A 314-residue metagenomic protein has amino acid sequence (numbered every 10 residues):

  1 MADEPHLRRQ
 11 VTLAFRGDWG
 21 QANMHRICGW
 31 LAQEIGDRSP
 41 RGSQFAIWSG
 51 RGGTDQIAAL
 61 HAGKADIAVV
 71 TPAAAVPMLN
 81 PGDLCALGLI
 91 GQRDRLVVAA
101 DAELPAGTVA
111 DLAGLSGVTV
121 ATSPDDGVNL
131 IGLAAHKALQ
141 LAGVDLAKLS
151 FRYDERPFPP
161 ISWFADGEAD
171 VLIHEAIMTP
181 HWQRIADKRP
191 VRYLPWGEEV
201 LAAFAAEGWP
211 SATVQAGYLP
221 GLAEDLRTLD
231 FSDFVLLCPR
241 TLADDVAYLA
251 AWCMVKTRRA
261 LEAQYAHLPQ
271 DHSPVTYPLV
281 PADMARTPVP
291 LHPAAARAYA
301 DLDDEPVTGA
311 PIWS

Functional and structural regions predicted by a protein language model:
A2-D3, C85, T108-A110, P220-L226: Short beta-strand/turn micro-motifs at beta-sheet edges
L7-R38, S43-G50, D94-D166, Q264 (+5 more regions): Bilobed "Venus flytrap"/periplasmic-binding protein-like clamshell domains and structurally analogous long
L13, D166, A176-A186, Y193 (+2 more regions): An extracytoplasmic/periplasmic, membrane-proximal ligand-sensing/linker region
I35, S39, K64, P72 (+8 more regions): Sec/Tat-exported extracytoplasmic proteins
G42, S49-D66: Divalent cation-coordinating acidic motifs and surrounding scaffolds that mediate Ca2+/Mg2+/Mn2+/Zn2+-dependent binding
A62-R95, A176-H181: Acidic, polar ligand-binding/catalytic clefts
P72-A74, P81, A102-P105, V144-A243: Pocket-lining segment of extracytoplasmic ligand-binding domains
G117-L141, A212-Y277: Ligand-binding clefts/hinges and TM-proximal coupling segments of bilobed small-molecule sensing domains
